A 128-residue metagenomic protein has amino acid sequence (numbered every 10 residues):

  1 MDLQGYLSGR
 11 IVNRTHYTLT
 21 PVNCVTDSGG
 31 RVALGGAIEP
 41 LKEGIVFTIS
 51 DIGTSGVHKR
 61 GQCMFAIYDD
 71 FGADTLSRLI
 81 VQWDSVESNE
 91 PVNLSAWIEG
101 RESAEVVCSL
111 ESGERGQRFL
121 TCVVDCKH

Functional and structural regions predicted by a protein language model:
M1-H128: Intrinsically disordered, low-complexity segments enriched in small/polar residues
